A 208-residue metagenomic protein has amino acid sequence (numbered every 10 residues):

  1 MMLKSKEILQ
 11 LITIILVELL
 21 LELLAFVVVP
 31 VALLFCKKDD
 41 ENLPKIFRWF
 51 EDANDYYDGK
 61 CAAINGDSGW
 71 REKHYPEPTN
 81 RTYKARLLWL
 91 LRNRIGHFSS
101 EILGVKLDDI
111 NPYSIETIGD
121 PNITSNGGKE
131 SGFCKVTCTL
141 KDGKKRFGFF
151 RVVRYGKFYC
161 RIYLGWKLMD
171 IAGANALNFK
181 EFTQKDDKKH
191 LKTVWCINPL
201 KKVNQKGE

Functional and structural regions predicted by a protein language model:
M1-L21, G69-Y83: Compositionally biased, charge-rich terminal segments
S5, L9, L16, V27 (+10 more regions): Short helical patches
I8-I46: A transmembrane-helix-recognition feature enriched in membrane-embedded lipid enzymes and envelope glyco-/phospholipid
E18, E22, D39-D40, D52-D58 (+8 more regions): Acidic-enriched, low-complexity/disordered segments with a strong bias for Aspartate over Glutamate
P30-S114: N-terminal topogenic membrane-targeting module
N42-L43, D55-C61, I123, G173 (+2 more regions): Low-complexity, compositionally biased segments
N80-R161: Membrane-proximal soluble helical/coiled-coil segments that couple transmembrane anchors to catalytic or regulatory
F133-E208: Cytosol-/stroma-facing membrane-proximal "stalk/adaptor" domains immediately downstream of transmembrane anchors
